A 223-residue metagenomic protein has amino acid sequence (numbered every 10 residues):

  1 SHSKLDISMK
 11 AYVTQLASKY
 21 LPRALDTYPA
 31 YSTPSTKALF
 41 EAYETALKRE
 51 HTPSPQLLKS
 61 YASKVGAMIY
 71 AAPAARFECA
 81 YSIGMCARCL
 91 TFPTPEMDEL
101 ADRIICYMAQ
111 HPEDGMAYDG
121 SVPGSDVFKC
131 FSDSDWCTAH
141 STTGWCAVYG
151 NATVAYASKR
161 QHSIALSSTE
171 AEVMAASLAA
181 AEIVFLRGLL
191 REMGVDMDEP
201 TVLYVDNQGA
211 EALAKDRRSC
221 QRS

Functional and structural regions predicted by a protein language model:
S1-S223: Long, low-complexity, charge-biased intrinsically disordered regions
